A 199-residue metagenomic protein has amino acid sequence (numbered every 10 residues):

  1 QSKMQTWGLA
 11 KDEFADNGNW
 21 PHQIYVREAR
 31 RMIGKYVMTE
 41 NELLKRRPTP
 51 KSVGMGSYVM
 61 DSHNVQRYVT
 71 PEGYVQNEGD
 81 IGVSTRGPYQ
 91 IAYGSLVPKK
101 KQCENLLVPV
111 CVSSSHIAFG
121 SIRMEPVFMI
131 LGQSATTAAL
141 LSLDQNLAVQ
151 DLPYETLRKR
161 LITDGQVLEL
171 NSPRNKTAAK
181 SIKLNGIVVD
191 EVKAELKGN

Functional and structural regions predicted by a protein language model:
Q1-K180: Flavin (FAD/FMN)-binding glycine-rich loop and adjacent Rossmann-like elements that form
A178-N199: Extracytoplasmic
